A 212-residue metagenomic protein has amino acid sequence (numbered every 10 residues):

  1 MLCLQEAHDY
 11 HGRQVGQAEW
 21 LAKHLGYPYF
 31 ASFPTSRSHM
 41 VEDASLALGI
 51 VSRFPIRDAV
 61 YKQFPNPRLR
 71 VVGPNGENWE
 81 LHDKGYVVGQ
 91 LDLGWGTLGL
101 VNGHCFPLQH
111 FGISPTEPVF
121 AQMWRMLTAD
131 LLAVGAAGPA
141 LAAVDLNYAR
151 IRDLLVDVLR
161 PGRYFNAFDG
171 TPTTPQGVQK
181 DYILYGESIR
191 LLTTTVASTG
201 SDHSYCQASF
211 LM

Functional and structural regions predicted by a protein language model:
L2: An N-terminally biased module of ancient metal coordination in phosphate/nucleic-acid-related enzymes
Q5: Residues lining the SAM
H8-H24, F30, H39: Membrane-embedded segments
P28-S32, R37, V41-M212: Active-site regions of metal-assisted phosphoester/phosphodiester hydrolases, unifying DNase/endonuclease modules
